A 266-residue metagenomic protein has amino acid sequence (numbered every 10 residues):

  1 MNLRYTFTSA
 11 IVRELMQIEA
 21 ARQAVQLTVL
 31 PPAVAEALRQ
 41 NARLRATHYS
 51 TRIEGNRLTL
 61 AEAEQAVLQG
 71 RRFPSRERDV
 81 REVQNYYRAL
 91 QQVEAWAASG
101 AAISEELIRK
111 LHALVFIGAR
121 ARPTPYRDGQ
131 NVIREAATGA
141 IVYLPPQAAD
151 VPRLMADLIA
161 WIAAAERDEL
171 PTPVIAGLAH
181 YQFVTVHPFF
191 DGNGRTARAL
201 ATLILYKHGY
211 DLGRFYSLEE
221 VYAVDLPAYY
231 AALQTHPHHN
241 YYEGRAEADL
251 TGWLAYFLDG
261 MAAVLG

Functional and structural regions predicted by a protein language model:
M1-G266: FIC/Doc superfamily catalytic core
